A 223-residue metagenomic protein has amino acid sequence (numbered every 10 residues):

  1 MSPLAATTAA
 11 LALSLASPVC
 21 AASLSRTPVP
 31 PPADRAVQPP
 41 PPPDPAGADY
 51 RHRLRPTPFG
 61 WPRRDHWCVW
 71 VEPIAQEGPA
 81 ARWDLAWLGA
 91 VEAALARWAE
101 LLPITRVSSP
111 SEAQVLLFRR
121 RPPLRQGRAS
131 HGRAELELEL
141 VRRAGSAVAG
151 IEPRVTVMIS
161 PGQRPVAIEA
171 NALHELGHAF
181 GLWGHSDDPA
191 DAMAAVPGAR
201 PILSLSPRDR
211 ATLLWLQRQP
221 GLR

Functional and structural regions predicted by a protein language model:
A5, P18-W83, S146-V148, L222: Disordered inhibitory propeptide/activation segment of secreted metzincin zinc metalloprotease zymogens, centered on
T7-A16: Bacterial N-terminal signal peptides
A75-A86, M158-A167, V196-L203: Second-shell loop/turn segments in exported
L85-A179, W183-S186: Metzincin-family zinc-dependent endopeptidase catalytic domain
G181, H185-A199: Acidic helix/loop microenvironments that form the catalytic cleft of cell-wall polysaccharide enzymes
A194-R223: Post-HExxH zinc-binding segment in Zn-dependent metallohydrolases
